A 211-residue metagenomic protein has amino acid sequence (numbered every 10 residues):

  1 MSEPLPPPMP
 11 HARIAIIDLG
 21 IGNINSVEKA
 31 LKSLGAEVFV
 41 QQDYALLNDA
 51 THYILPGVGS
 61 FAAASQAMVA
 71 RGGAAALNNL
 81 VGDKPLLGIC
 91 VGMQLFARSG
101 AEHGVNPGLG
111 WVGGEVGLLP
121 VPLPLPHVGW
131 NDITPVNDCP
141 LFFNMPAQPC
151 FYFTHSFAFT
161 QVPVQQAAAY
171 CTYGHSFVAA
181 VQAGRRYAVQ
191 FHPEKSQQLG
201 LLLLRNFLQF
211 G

Functional and structural regions predicted by a protein language model:
E3-P7, E115-G211: Amide-donor transfer/coupling interface in amidating biosynthetic enzymes
M9-A15: Extreme N-terminal starter segment of soluble prokaryotic enzymes
A15-I17, Y152: Conserved beta-strand elements of the Class I
V38-D49: Short acidic low-complexity segments
L47-G57: Short acidic/histidine-rich motifs immediately flanking catalytic phosphotransfer sites in two-component signaling
G59-W130: Cysteine-nucleophile active-site neighborhood
